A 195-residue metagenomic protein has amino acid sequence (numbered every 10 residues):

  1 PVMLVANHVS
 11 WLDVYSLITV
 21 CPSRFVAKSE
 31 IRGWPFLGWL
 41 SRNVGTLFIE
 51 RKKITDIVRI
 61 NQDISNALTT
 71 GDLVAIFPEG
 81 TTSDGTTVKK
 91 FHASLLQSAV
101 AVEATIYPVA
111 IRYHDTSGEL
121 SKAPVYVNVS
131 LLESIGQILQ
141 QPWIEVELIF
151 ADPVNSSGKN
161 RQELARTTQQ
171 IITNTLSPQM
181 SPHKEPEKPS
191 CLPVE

Functional and structural regions predicted by a protein language model:
P1-V2, K188: Membrane-anchoring hydrophobic helices of lipid-metabolizing enzymes
V2-I54: Catalytic core of membrane glycerolipid acyltransferases/transacylases, capturing the structured, soluble-facing
K28, I49, F77, V109-I111: Generic beta-sheet signal
E30, I54-I57, V88, N128: A conditional alpha-helix N-cap/helix-loop micro-motif detector
F36-W39, T86-E163, T167, P182-E185 (+1 more regions): A cross-family acyltransferase "interaction/gating" segment
L47-L68: A membrane-cytosol interface segment of integral membrane proteins
A67-L96: Catalytic-site beta-strand/loop segments enriched in glycine and acidic/polar residues
Q170-Q179: C-terminal alpha-helix
